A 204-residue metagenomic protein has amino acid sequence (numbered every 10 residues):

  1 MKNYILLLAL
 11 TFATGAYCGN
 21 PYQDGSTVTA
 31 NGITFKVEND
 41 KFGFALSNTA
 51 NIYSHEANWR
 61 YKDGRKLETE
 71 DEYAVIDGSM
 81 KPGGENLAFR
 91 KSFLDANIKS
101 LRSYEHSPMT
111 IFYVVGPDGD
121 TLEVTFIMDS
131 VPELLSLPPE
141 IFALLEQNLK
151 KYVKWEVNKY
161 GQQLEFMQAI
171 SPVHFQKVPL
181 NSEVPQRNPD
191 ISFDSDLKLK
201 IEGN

Functional and structural regions predicted by a protein language model:
N3-A13: Sec-dependent N-terminal signal peptides
T14-C18: Sec/Tat signal peptide C-region and signal peptidase I cleavage site
G19-N204: Charge-biased low-complexity segments
